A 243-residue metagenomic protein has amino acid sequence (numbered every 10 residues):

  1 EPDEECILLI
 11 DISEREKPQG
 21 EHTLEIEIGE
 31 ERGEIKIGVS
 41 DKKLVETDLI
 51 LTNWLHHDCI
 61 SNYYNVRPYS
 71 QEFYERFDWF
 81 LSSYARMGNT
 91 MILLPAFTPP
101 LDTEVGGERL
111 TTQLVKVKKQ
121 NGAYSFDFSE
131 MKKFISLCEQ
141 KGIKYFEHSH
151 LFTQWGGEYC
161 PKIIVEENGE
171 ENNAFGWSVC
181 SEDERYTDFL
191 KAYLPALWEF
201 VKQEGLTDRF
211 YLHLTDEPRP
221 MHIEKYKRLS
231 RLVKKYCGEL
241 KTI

Functional and structural regions predicted by a protein language model:
E1-I10: Surface-exposed binding patches on compact interaction domains or structured appendages
E5, Q19-T23: Extracellular Ig-like/FN3 beta-sandwich strand-entry sites
I10-I12, I37: Preference for bulky hydrophobic residues occupying beta-strand positions in well-ordered beta-sheet regions
I12-Q19: Short, surface-exposed loop/turn segments at beta-strand-coil junctions that are enriched for proline with nearby
S13, E27-E31: Beta-strand-rich extracellular modules
T23-E25, E34-Y236: Aromatic-lined carbohydrate-binding surfaces of glycoside hydrolases
L240-I243: Short, hydrophobic beta-strand segments that form beta-sheet elements in well-ordered domains
